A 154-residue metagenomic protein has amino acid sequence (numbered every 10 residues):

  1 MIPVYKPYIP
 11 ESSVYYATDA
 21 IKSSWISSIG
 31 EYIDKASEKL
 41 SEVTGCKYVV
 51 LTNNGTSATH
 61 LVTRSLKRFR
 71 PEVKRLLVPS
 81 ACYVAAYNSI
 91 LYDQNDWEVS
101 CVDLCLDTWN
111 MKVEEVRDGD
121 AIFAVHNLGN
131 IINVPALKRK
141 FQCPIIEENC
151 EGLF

Functional and structural regions predicted by a protein language model:
M1-S27: N-terminal "arm"/small-domain region of PLP-dependent enzymes with the aminotransferase-like
P3-Y5, V50-N53, F123-V125: Short beta-strand segments
S12, K35, S57, V84-A85 (+1 more regions): Short alpha-helical
Y15, D19-K22, D34-G45, E114 (+2 more regions): Replace "anionic and nucleotidyl ligands
D19, N53, S57, A81-V84: An amphipathic alpha-helix/helix-turn recognition signal
S24-S28, V50, F141: Short, surface-exposed alpha-helical recognition segments that flank or form part of ligand/macromolecule-binding
I29-R75, S89-D96: Phosphate-binding glycine-rich loop
R68-N127, I131-N149, F154: PLP-dependent aminotransferase-like
